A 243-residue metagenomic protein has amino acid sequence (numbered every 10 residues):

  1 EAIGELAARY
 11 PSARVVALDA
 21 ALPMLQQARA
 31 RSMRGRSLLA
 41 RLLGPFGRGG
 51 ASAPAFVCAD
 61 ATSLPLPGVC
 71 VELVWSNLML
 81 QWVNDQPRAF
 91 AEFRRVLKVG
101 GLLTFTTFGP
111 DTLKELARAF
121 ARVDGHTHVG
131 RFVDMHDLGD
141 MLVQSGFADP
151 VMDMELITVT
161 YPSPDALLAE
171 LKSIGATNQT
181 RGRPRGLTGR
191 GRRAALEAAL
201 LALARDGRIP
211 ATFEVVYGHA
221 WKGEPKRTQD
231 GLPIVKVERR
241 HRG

Functional and structural regions predicted by a protein language model:
E1, P23, Q81, P110-D111 (+1 more regions): Short alpha-helical
E1-P67, L73, P87-R88: Class I SAM-dependent methyltransferase SAM/SAH-binding core
P11, N84, K98: Short conserved AdoMet
E72-P87, T107: A short SAM/SAH-binding and catalytic strip from SAM-dependent methyltransferases
P87-L102: A short glycine-rich, Lys/Arg-flanked "PGG" loop and its adjoining helix->strand segment in the class I
G100-A166, S173-L187: Conserved catalytic/acceptor-binding region of the Class I
D165-G243: C-terminal lobe and adjacent flexible extensions of AdoMet/dcAdoMet transferase-like proteins
